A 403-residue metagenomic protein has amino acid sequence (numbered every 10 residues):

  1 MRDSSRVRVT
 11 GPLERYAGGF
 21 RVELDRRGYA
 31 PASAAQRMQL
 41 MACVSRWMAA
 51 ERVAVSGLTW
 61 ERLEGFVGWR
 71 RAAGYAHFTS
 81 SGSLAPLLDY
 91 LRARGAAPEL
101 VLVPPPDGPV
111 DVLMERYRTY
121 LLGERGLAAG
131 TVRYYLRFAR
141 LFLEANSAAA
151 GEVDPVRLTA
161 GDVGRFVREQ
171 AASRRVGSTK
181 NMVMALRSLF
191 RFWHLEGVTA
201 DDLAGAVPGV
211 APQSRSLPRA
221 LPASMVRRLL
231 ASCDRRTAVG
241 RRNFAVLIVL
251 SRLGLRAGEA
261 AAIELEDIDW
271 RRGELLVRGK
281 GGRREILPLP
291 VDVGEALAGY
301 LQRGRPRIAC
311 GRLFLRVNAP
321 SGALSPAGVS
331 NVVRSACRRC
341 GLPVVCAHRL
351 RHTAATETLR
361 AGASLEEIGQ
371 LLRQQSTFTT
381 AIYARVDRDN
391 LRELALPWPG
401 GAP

Functional and structural regions predicted by a protein language model:
M1-P403: Conserved catalytic core of the tyrosine transesterase superfamily
